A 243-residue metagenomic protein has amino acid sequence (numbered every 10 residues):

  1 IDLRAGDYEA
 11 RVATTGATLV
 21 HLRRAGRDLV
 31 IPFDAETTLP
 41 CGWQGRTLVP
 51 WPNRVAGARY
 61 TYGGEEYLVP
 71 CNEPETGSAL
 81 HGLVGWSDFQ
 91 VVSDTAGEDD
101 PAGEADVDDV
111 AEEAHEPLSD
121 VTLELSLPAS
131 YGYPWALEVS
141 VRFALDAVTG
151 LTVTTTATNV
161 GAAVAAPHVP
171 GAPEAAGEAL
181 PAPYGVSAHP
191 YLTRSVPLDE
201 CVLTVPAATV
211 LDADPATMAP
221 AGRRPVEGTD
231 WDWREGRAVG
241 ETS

Functional and structural regions predicted by a protein language model:
I1-P74: Beta-strand-rich N-terminal accessory domains
G6, G16, R54, L83-G85 (+3 more regions): Residues that act as N-cap/strand-start positions at coil-to-secondary-structure junctions
Y8, S78-V92, T229-S243: Acidic/His-leaning functional-site neighborhoods
A10, L125-P167, G171, E178-Y184 (+1 more regions): Acidic, contiguous internal or C-terminal segments within carbohydrate-active enzymes that form a structured patch used
G63, P70, P74, A79-L80 (+2 more regions): Structured soluble/peripheral alpha/beta segments that form catalytic or ligand/cofactor-binding pockets
N72-D100, D108-V148: Extended, loop-rich substrate-binding clefts of extracytoplasmic carbohydrate-active enzymes
T95-L118, N159-L180, D212: Intrinsically disordered, low-complexity terminal tails and inter-domain linkers enriched for S/T/G/P/D/E
A163-H168, E174, A179, P183 (+1 more regions): Active-site/ligand-binding surface loops and adjacent short beta/alpha elements that line catalytic pockets across
